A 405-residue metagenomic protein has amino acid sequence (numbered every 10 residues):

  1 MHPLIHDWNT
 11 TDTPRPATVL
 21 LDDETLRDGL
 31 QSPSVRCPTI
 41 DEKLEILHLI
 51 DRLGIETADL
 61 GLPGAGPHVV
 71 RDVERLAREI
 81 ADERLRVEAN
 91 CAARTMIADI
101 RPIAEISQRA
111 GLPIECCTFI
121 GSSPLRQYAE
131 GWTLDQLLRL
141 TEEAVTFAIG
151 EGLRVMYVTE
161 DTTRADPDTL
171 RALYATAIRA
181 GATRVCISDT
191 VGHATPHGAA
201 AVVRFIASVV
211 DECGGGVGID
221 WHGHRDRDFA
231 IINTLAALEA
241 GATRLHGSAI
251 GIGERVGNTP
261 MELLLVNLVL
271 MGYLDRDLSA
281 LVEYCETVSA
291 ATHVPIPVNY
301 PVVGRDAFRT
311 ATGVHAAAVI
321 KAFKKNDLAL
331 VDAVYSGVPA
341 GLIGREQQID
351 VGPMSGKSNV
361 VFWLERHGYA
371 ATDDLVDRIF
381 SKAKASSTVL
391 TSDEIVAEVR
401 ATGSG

Functional and structural regions predicted by a protein language model:
M1-P16, G61-P67, P102, H197-A200 (+1 more regions): N-terminal glycine-rich phosphate/pyrophosphate-binding loops that anchor nucleotide-derived ligands and cofactors
M1-R27, L274-G405: A mid-to-C-terminal "edge-of-domain" accessory segment
R15, L21, S32-T57, V73-R84 (+3 more regions): Alpha/beta enzyme core
L26, L62-P63, R94-T95, F119-S123 (+5 more regions): Short, ordered loop/turn segments at secondary-structure junctions
P38-D41, E45, P67-R71, A98 (+16 more regions): Conserved active-site and cofactor/substrate-binding residues in soluble primary-metabolism enzymes
D51-E56, D82, A242-H246, M261-V269 (+3 more regions): Short acidic (Asp/Glu) and glycine-rich catalytic loops that position anionic groups and cofactors
I55-P63, R86-N90, R244: Divalent metal-dependent hydrolysis catalytic cores, especially in the metallo-beta-lactamase
V191-P196, A200-N326: Catalytic alpha/beta core domains of metabolic enzymes, predominantly
